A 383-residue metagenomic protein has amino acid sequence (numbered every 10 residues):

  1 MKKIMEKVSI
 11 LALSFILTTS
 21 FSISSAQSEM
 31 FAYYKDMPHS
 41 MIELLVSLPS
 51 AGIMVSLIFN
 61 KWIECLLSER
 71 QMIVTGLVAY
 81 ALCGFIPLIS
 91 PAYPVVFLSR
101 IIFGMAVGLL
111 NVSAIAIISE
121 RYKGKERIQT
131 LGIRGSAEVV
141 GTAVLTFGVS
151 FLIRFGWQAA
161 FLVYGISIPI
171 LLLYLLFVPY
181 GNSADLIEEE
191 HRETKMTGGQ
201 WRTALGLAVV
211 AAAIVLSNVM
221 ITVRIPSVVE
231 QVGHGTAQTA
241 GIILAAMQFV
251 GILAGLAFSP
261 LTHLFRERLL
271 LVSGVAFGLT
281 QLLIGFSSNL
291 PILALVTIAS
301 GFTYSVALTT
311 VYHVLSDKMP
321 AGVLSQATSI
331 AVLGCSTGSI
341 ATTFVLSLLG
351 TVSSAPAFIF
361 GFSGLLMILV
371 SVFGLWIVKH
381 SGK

Functional and structural regions predicted by a protein language model:
V55-Y93: Conserved MFS/SLC helix-loop-helix module at the cytosolic interface between two early adjacent transmembrane helices
S56-S68, A254-R266, G350: Helix-to-loop junctions at the C-terminal end of transmembrane segments in multipass secondary transporters
Y93, S99-A137: Cytoplasmic helix-loop-helix junction between adjacent transmembrane helices in 12-TM secondary transporters
P94-I102, P291-A299: Paired small-residue
L109-Y122, V306-P320: Intracellular juxtamembrane helix-capping segments at the cytosolic ends of symmetry-related transmembrane helices
G124-K125, I133-P179, S183: Helix-loop-helix hairpin linking two adjacent transmembrane segments in secondary transporters
T203-A245, G251: Extracytoplasmic gate region of multi-pass secondary transporters
S316-S354, F360: A late C-terminal transmembrane helix in Major Facilitator Superfamily
